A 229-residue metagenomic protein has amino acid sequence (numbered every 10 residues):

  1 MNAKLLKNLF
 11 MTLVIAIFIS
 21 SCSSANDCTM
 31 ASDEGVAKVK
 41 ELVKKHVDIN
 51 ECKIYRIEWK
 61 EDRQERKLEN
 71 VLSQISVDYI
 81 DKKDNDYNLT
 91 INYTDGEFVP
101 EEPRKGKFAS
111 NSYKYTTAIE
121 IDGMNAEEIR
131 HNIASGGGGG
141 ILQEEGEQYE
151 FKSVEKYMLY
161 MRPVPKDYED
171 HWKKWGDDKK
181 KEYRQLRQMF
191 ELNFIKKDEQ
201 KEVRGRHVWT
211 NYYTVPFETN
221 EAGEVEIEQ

Functional and structural regions predicted by a protein language model:
M1-F10: Bacterial N-terminal signal peptides that target proteins for export
F18-S21: C-terminal motif of bacterial Sec signal peptides marking the signal peptidase cleavage site
S23-A25: Bacterial signal peptide processing site
M30-D48: Post-signal peptide N-terminal segment of mature Sec-exported envelope proteins
E51-L89, R162-T210: Exposed beta-strand-loop-beta-strand "reactive/processing" segments of non-cytosolic proteins
V71-Y113: Contiguous hydrophobic, core-forming segments of folded domains
D95-I121, G205-Q229: A short, surface-exposed interaction/processing loop segment used at functional sites
P103-M161: Long, charged/polar, surface-exposed segments that mediate recognition or autoinhibition
